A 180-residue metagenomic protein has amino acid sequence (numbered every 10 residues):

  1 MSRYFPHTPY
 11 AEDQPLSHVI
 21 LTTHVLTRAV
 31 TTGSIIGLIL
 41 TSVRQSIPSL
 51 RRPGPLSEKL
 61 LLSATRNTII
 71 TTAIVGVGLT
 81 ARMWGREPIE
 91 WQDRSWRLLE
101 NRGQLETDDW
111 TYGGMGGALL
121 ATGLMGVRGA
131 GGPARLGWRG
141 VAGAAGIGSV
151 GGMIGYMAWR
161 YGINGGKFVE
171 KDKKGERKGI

Functional and structural regions predicted by a protein language model:
M1-L38, G54-P55, A158-I180: Intrinsically disordered, low-complexity N-proximal targeting/linker segments that flank membranes
P6, S42-E58: Membrane-interface helix-loop junction between the first two transmembrane segments
V19-T32, L61, T65, R102-T111 (+1 more regions): Membrane-penetrating hydrophobic segments
T32-S42, M115-G123: Canonical alpha-helical transmembrane segments of integral membrane proteins
L40, I70, I74, G78 (+1 more regions): Alpha-helical transmembrane segments of multipass membrane proteins
S42, S46, T80, M157-Y161: Hydrophobic membrane-targeting alpha-helices
K59-W84: Hydrophobic alpha-helical membrane-embedded segments
W84-I180: Membrane-interacting alpha-helical segments
